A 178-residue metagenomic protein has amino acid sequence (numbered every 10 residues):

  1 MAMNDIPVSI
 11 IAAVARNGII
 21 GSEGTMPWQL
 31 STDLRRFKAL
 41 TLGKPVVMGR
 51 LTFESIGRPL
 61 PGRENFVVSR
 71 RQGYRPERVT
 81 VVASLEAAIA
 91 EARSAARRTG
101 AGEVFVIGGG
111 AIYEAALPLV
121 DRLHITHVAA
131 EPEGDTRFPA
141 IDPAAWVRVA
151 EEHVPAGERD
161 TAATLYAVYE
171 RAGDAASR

Functional and structural regions predicted by a protein language model:
A2-R178: Enzymes that bind and transform nitrogen-containing heteroaromatic metabolites
